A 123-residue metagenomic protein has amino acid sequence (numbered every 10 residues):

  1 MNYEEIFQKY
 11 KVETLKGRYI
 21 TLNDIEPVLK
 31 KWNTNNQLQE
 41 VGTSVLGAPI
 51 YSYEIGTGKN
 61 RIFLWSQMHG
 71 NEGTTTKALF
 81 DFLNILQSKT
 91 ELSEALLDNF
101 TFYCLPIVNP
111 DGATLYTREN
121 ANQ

Functional and structural regions predicted by a protein language model:
M1-Q123: Structured catalytic-domain cores with a bias toward divalent-metal coordination
